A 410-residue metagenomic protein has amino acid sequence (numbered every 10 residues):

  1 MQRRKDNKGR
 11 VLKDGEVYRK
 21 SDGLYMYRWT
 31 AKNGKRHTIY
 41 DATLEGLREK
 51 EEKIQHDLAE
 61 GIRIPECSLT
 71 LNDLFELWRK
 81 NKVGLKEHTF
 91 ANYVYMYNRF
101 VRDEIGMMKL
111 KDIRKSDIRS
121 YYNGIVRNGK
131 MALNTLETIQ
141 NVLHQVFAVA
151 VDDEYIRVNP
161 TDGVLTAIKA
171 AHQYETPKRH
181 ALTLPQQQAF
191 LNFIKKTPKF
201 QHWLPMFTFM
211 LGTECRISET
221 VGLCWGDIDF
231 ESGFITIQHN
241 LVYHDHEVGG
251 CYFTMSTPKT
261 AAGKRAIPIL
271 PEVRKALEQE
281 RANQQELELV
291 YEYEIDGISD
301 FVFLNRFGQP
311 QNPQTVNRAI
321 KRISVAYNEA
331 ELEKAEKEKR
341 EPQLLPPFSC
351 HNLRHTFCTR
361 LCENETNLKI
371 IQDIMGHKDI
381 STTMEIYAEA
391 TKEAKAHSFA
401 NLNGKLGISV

Functional and structural regions predicted by a protein language model:
M1-L69, D73-K80, Y95, S120 (+5 more regions): Basic/aromatic DNA-contact patch characteristic of tyrosine site-specific recombinases
Q2, S232, Y243-K264, P271-V273 (+2 more regions): C-terminal secondary-structure termini that scaffold catalytic or DNA-interacting sites
A31, R36-L44, I64, R79-P160 (+4 more regions): N-terminal core-binding DNA-recognition domain of tyrosine site-specific recombinases/integrases
H37, T43-L44, F234-T236, D245-H246 (+2 more regions): C-terminal catalytic core of Y-nucleophile DNA break-rejoin enzymes
G129, N192-W203, I267, N283-Y293 (+3 more regions): Short, basic (Lys/Arg/His-rich) helix/loop patches that form interaction surfaces in the mid-to-C-terminal regions
L133, E137-N141, D152, I156-V158 (+6 more regions): Basic, Lys/Arg- and aromatic-enriched nucleic-acid-binding interface segment
D227-F234, T366-I386: Short, polar N-cap/turn motifs at the start of nucleic acid-interacting alpha helices
L241-Y243, T356, M375-N401: Catalytic-site neighborhood detector that most strongly recognizes the C-terminal catalytic loop/helix of tyrosine
